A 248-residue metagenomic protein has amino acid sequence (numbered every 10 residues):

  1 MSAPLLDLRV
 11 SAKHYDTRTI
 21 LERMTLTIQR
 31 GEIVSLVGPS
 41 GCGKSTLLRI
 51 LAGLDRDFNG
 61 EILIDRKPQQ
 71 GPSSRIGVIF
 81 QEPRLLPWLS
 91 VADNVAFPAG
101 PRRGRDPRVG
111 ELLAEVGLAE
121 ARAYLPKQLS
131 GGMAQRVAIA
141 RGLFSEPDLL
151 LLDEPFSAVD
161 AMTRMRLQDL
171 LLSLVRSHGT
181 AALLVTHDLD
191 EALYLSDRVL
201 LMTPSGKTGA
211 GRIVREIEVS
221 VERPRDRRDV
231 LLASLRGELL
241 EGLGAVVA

Functional and structural regions predicted by a protein language model:
S2-G41, S45-G179, D188-D190, L195: ABC family nucleotide-binding domain
I64, T203-P204: Residue-level signal for short segments within beta-strands and strand-turn junctions of well-structured beta-sheet
A158-A161, S234-A248: Extended, non-globular alpha-helical segments
R198: Short, glycine/charged-rich "phosphate-handling" switch motifs in NTP-dependent and phosphotransfer domains
S205-E238: Conserved beta-strand-loop-alpha-helix hinge in the C-terminal portion of ABC ATPase nucleotide-binding domains
